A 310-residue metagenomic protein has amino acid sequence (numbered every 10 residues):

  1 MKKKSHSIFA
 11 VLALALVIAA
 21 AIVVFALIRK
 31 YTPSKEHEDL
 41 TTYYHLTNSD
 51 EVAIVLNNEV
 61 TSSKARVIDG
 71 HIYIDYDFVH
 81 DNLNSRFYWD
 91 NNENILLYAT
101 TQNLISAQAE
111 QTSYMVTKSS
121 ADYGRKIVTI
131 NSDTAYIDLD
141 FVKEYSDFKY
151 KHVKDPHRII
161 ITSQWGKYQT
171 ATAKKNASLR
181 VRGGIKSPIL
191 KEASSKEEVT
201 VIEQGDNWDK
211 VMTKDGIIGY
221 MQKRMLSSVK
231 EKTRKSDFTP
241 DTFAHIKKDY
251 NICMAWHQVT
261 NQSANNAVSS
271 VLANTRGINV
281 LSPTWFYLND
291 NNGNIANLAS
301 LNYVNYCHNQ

Functional and structural regions predicted by a protein language model:
K2-G205, R234-K247: Primary recognition of N-terminal secretory signal peptides and signal-anchoring hydrophobic helices
F9-F25, N57, L96, T162 (+5 more regions): Secreted glycan hydrolases and related glycan-binding modules that recognize and/or cleave
